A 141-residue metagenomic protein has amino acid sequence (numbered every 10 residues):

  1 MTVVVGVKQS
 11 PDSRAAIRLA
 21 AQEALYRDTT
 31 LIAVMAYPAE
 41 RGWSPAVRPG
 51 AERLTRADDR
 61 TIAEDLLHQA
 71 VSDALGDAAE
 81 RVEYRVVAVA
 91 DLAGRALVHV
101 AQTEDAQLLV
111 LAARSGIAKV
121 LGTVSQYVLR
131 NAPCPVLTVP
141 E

Functional and structural regions predicted by a protein language model:
M1-R53, G76, N131: Small/aliphatic-rich secondary-structure junction motif
D12, S72-L109: Structural beta-alpha unit
I32-V34, R85-V89, L137-V139: General small-molecule cofactor/ligand-binding pocket signal
M35-A36, A112-R114, P140-E141: Short secondary-structure boundary segments
A51-L66: A short acidic, glycine-rich active-site loop that binds or catalyzes chemistry on phosphate/adenosine moieties
L108-N131: Glycine-rich, Arg-bearing micro-motifs that act as flexible, cationic patches
N131-E141: Short, acidic/small-residue loops that bind anionic groups at enzyme active sites
